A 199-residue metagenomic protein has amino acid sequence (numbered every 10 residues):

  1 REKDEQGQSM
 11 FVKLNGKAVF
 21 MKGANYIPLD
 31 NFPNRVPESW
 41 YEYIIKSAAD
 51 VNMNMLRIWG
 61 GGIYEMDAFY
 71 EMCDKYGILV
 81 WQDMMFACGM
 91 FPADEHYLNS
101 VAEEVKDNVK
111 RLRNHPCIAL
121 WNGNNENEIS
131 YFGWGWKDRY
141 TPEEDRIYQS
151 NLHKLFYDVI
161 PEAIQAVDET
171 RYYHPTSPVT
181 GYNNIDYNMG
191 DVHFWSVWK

Functional and structural regions predicted by a protein language model:
R1-G89, L98-L120: Active-site-adjacent substrate/metal-binding segments within catalytic domains of carbohydrate-active enzymes
F11, I63, M85, M90 (+3 more regions): Residue-level preference for alpha-helix termini and adjacent loops
P28, G89-P92, E143-Y148: Short coil/turn segments at secondary-structure junctions
P33, E71, Y76-G77, A93 (+5 more regions): Residue-level detector of solvent-exposed, low-hydrophobicity positions
P37, D94-Y97, V101, D145 (+1 more regions): Residue-level preference for long, well-ordered alpha-helices that form the structural scaffold of enzyme catalytic
M66, M90-P92, Y182-N184: Short secondary-structure boundary/hinge segments and terminal tails
V109-K199: Active-site region of glycoside hydrolase catalytic domains
